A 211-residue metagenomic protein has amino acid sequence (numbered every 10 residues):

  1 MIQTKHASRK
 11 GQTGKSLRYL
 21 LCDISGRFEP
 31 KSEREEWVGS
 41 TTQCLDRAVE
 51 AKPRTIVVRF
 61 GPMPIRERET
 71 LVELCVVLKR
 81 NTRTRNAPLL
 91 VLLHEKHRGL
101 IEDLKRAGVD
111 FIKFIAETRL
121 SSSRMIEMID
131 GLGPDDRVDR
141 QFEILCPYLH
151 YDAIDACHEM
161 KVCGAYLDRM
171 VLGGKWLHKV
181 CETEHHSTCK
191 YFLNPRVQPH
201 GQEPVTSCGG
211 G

Functional and structural regions predicted by a protein language model:
M1-I24, V197, P204-G209: Non-catalytic signal-transmission and effector/linker regions of two-component phosphorelay proteins
L20-T41: Two-component/phosphorelay signaling modules centered on CheY-like receiver
L21-C22, I56-G61, L90-L93, K113-I115: Conserved beta-strand segments of the P-loop GTPase G domain that flank and frequently precede/overlap
W37-S40, L93-E127: Output/docking surface of receiver
G39-T55, M63-I65: Acidic, metal-coordinating helix/loop segments flanking the phosphotransfer/catalytic sites of two-component signaling
E50-A51, L78-N86: Conserved phosphotransfer cores of two-component systems
R54-R80, L93-H94, L100: Conserved phosphotransfer microenvironments
S121-G211: Cysteine-centered metal-binding/redox modules
